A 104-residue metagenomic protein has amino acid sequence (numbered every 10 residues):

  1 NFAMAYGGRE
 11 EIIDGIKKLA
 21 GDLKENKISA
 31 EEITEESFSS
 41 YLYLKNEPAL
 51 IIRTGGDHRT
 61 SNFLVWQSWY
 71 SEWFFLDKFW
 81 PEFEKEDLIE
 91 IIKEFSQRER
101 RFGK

Functional and structural regions predicted by a protein language model:
N1-K104: Flexible, compositionally biased loop and terminal segments
